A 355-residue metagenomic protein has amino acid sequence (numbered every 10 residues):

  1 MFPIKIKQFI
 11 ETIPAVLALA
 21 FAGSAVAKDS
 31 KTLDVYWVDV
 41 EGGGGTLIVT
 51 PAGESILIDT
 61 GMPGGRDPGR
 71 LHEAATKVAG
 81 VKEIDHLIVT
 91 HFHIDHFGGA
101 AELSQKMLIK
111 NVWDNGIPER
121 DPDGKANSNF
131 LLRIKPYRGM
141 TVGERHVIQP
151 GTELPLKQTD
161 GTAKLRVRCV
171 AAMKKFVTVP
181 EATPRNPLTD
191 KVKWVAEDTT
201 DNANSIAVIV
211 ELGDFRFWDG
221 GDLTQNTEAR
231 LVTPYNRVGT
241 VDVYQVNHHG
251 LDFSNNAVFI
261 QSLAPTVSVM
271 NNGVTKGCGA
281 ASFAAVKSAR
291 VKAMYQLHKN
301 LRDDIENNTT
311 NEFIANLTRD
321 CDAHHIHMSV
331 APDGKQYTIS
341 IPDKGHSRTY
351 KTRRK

Functional and structural regions predicted by a protein language model:
F2-P14: Bacterial N-terminal signal peptides that target proteins for export
K28-E83, D201-N226: Conserved beta-strand hairpin/beta-sheet module of binuclear metal-dependent hydrolase folds, prominently
K28-L33, V40, F97-T224, K287-K355: Flexible, acidic/histidine-containing loops and adjacent segments that form or flank the divalent-metal
S30, P51-L57, G61-D114, P234-L251 (+1 more regions): Active-site metal-binding motif and surrounding structural segment of the metallo-beta-lactamase
G44, G64-G65, F92-G98, P118-P122 (+6 more regions): Active-site environment of divalent metal-dependent phosphoester hydrolases
I58-G69, D121, V179-E197, H248-F253 (+1 more regions): Acidic/histidine-rich helix-loop elements that form or flank divalent-metal/phosphate-binding sites at the catalytic
P118, V232-R319: Long, structured stretches of catalytic cores involved in phosphate-ester chemistry, encompassing
